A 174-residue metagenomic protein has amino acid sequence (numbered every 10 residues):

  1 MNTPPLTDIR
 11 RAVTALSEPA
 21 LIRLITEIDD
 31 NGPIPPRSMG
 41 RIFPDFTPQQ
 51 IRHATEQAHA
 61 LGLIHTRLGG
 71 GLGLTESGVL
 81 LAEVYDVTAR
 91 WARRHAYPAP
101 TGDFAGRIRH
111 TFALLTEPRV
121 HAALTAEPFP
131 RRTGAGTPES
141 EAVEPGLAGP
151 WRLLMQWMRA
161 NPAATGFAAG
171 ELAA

Functional and structural regions predicted by a protein language model:
M1-I25: Short alpha-helical segments that sit at the start of domains
N31-F43: Short acidic, hydrophobic short linear motifs in intrinsically disordered regions
D45-A60: Short amphipathic alpha-helical interaction segments
H59-G69: A short, conserved structural fragment
G70-W91: Basic, amphipathic "hinge/linker" alpha-helix immediately C-terminal to the N-terminal HTH DNA-binding motif
Y85-A173: Amphipathic alpha-helical dimerization/coiled-coil segments that flank or bridge DNA-binding/regulatory modules
